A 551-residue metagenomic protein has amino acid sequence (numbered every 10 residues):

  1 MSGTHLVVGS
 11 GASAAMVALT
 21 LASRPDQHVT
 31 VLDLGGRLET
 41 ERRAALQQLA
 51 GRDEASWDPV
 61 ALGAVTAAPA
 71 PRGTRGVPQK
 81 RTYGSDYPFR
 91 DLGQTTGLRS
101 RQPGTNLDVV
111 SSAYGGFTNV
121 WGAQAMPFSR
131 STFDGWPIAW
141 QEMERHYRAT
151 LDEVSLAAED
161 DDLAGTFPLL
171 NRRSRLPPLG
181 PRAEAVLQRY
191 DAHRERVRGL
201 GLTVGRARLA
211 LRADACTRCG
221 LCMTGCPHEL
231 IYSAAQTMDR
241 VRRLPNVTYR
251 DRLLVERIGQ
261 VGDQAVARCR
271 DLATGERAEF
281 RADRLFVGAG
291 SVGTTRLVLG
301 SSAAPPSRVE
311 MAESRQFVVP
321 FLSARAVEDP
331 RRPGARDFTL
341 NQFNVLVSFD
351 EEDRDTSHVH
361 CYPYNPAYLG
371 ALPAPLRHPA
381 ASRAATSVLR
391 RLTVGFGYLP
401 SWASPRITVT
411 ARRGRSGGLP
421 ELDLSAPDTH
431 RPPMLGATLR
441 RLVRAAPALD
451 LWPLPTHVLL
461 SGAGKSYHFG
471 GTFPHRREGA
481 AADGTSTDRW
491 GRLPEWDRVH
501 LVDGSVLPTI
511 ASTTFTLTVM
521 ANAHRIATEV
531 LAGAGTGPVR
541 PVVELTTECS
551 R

Functional and structural regions predicted by a protein language model:
S2-G3, G275-R284, G288: Core beta-strand elements of the Rossmann-like FAD/NAD(P) dinucleotide-binding domain in flavoenzyme oxidoreductases
G3-Q141, P305-F338, A521, R525 (+1 more regions): N-terminal glycine-rich phosphate/pyrophosphate-binding loop and immediately adjacent elements
G36, A45-Y87, T248, E256 (+3 more regions): Mid-to-C-terminal "cap/lid" subdomains and adjacent gly/pro-rich loops that border and regulate access to redox
W57, A61-R90, S100-P103, L107 (+3 more regions): Conserved redox-cofactor binding core of oxidoreductases
R90-T95, A210, A215-C222, E256-G259 (+2 more regions): A glycine-rich dinucleotide-binding beta-alpha-beta segment and adjacent secondary-structure elements that constitute
R257-E279: Conserved beta-strand-loop-beta-strand element in the redox core of flavoprotein oxidoreductases
P373-A448, W452: C-terminal catalytic lobe of FAD-dependent flavoproteins
T509-A527: A conserved FAD-binding loop/helix module that cradles the flavin
